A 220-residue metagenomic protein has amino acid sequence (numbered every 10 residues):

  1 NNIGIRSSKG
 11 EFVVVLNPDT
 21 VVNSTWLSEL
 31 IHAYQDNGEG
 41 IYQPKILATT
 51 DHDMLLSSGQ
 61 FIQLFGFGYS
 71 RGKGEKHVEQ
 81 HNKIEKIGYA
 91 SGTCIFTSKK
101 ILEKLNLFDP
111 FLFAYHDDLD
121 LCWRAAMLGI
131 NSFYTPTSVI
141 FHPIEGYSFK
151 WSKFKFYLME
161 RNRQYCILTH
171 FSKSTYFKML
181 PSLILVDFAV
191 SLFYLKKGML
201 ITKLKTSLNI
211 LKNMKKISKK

Functional and structural regions predicted by a protein language model:
N1-S8, P18: Glycine-rich, basic loop-to-helix element that forms the pyrophosphate-binding segment of sugar-nucleotide handling
V13: Short aromatic/hydrophobic "clamp" motif used to bind/position activated sugar donors
N17-V21, F111: The conserved acidic donor/metal-binding loop of glycosyltransferases
T20-F67: Conserved donor NDP-sugar-binding/catalytic core segment of glycosyltransferases
L55, F67-Y69, E75-K100, L119-L121 (+1 more regions): A recurrent flexible, glycine/aromatic-enriched loop bordering the glycosyltransferase active site that acts as
G88-V139: A short, conserved alpha-helix in the catalytic core of glycosyltransferases
L128-S218: Active-site-adjacent helix/loop segment of glycosyltransferases that harbors family-specific signature motifs
